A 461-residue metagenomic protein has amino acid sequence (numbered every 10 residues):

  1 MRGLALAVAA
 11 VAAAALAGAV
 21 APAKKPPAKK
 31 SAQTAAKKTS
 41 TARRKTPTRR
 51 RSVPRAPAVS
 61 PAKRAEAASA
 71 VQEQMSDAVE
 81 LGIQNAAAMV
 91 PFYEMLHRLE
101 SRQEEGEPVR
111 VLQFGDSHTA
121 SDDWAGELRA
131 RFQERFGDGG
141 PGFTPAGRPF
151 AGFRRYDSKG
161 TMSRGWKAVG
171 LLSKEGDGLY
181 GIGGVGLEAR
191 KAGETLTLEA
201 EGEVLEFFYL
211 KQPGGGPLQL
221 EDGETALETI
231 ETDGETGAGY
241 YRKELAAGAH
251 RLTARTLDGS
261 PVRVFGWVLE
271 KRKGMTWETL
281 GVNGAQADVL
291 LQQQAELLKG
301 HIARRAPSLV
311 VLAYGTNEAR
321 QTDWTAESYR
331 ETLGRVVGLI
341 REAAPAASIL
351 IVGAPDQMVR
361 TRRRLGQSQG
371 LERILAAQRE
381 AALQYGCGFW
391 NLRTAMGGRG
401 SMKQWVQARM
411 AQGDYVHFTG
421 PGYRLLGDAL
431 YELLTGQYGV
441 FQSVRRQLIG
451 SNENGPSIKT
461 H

Functional and structural regions predicted by a protein language model:
M1-A23: Sec-dependent N-terminal signal peptides
A21-E104, P108, Y438-H461: Compositionally biased, proline/threonine/alanine/serine-rich low-complexity intrinsically disordered stretches
Q84-E100, L290-I302, E331-L339: Alpha-helical scaffolding within the catalytic cores of extracellular/periplasmic polymer-degrading hydrolases
H97, T119, D123, R129-G137 (+5 more regions): Sec-exported extracytoplasmic/periplasmic mature domains
E107-R110, M275-T276, R305-L309, A344-I349 (+1 more regions): Loop/turn elements at helix/coil->beta-strand transitions in domains of secreted/extracellular proteins
R110, H118-G334, H417: Conserved SGNH/GDSL esterase-like catalytic core that processes O-acyl groups on lipids and polysaccharides
A295, D356-H461: Catalytic His-Asp segment of secreted/periplasmic serine-dependent ester chemistry enzymes
V311-E318, G338-L375, N391: Active-site segments of SGNH/GDSL-like serine hydrolases that catalyze O-acetyl group transfer/hydrolysis on lipids
